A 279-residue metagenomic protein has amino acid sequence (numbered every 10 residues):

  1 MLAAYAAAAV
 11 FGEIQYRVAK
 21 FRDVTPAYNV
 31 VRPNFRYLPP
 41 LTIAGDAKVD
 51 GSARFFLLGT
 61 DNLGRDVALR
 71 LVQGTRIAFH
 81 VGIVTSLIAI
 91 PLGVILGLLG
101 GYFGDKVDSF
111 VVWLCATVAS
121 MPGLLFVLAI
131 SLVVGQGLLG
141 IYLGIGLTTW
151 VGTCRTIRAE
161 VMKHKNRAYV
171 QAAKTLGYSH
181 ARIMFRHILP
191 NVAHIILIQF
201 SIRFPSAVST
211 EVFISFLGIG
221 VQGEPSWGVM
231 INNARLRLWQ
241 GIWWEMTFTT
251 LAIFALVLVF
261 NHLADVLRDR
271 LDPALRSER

Functional and structural regions predicted by a protein language model:
M1-I90, V94, L98-L99, D105-S109 (+2 more regions): Gly/Trp-centered helix-boundary motif
G12-K20, G101-D105, I130-Q136, T148 (+2 more regions): Short helix-capping/hinge motifs at transmembrane helix termini and TM-loop junctions
L57, D61, A78, V84 (+2 more regions): Generic hydrophobic transmembrane alpha-helix motif, especially the helices
R76-L92, A181-F213: Transmembrane alpha-helices
L99-G100, I130, I157, V170 (+3 more regions): Hydrophobic alpha-helical interface/terminus motif in multipass membrane transporters
A119, S131-G135, V161, S209-A252 (+1 more regions): Glycine-rich helix-loop "coupling/hinge" segments at transmembrane-helix boundaries in multipass transporters
